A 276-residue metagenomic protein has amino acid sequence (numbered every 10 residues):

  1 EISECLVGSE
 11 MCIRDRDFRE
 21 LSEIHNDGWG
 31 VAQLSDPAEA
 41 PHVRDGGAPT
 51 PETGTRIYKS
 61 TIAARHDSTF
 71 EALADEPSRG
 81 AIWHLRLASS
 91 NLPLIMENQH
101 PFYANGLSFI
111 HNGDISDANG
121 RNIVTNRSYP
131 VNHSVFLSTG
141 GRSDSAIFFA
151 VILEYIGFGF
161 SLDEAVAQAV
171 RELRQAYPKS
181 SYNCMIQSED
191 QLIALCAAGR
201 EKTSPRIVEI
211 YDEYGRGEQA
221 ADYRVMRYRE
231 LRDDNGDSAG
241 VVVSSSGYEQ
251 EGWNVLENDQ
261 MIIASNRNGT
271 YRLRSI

Functional and structural regions predicted by a protein language model:
E1-G8, I13: Single conserved hydrophobic/aromatic residue that forms the stacking wall/gate of nucleotide- or nucleobase-binding
R14-Y58: N-terminal low-complexity or amphipathic/hydrophobic leaders
Q33-A40, P49-E52, Q187-Q191, C196-G199 (+2 more regions): Short acidic-glycine loop/turn motifs at beta-strand connectors
K59-A72, W83-N105, V124-H133: Short acidic (Asp/Glu) patches
G80, G159-G199: Catalytic core of PPM/PP2C metal-dependent serine/threonine phosphatase domains
L107-D117, A264: Conserved beta-strand-loop-short alpha-helix elements that form and flank the Mn2+/Mg2+-coordinating active site
D117, N122-I156: Glycine-rich phosphate-binding loop plus the immediately following alpha-helix
Y211-Q260: A conserved acidic, glycine/proline-rich C-terminal tail/linker
